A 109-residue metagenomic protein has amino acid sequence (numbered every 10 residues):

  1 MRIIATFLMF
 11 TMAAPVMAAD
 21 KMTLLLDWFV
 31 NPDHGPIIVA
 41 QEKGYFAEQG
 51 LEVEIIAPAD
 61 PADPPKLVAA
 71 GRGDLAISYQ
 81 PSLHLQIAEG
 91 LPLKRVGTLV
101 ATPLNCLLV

Functional and structural regions predicted by a protein language model:
M1-A5: Positively charged n-region of N-terminal signal peptides that target proteins for export
A13-P15: N-terminal signal peptide c-region/cleavage motif recognized by signal peptidases
K21-V109: Short, glycine-/small- and polar/acidic-enriched structural segments that line small-molecule recognition paths
